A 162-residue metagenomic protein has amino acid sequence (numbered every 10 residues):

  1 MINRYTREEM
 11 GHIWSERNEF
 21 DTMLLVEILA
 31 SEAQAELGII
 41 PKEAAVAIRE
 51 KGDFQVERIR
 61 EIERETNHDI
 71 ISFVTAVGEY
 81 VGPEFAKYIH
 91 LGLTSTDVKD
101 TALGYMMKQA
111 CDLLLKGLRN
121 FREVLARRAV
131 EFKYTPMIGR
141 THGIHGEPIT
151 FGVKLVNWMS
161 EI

Functional and structural regions predicted by a protein language model:
M1-E161: A helix-coil-helix interface module used to build multimeric assemblies and to scaffold catalytic/cofactor sites
